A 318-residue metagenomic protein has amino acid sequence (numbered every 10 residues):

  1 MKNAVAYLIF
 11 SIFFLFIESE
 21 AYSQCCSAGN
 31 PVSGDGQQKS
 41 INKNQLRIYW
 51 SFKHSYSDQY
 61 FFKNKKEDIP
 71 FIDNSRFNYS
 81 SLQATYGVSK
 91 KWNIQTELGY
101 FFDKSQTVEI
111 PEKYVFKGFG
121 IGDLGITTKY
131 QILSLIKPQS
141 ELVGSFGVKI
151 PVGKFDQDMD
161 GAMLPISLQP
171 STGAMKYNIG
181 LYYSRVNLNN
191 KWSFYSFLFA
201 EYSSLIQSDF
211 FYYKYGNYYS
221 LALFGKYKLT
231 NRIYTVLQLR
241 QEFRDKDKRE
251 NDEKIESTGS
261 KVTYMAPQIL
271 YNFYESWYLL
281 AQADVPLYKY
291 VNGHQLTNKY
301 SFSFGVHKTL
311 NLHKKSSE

Functional and structural regions predicted by a protein language model:
S19-Y60, K137, V143, N311-E318: Outer-membrane beta-barrel biogenesis signature
N42, V88-W92, I132-P138, R185-N189 (+3 more regions): Outer-membrane beta-barrel strand-turn architecture
N44, R76-S80, G118-L124, S140 (+4 more regions): Residues that define the transmembrane beta-barrel architecture of outer-membrane proteins
L46-W50, I94-T96, I126, S140-F146 (+6 more regions): Transmembrane beta-strands of outer-membrane beta-barrel proteins
W50, L82-Y86, I126-Y130, F146-V148 (+6 more regions): Residues on the lipid-exposed face of transmembrane beta-strands in outer-membrane beta-barrel proteins
F52-D58, L98-K104, I132, V148-K154 (+5 more regions): Transmembrane beta-strands of outer-membrane beta-barrel pores
Q59-K63, E67-P70, Y212-E318: Outer membrane beta-barrel transmembrane domains
D103-F199, S203-F211: Outer-membrane pore/translocation modules
